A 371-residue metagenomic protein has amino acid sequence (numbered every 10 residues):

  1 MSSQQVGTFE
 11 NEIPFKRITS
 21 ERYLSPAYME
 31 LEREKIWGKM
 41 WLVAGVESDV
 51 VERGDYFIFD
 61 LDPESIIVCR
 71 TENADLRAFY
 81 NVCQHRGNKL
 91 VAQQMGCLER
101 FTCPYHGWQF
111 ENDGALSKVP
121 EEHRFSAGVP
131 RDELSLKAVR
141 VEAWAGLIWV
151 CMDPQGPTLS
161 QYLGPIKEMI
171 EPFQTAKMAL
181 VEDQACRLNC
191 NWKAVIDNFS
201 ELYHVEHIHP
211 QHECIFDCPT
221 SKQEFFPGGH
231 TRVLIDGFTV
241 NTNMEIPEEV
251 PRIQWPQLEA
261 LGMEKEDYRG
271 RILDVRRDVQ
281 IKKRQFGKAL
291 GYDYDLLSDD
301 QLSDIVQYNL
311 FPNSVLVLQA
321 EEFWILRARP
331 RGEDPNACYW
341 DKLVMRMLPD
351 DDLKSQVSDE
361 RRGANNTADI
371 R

Functional and structural regions predicted by a protein language model:
V6-S20, A176: Short, contiguous pre-domain boundary segments
I18-D62, I66-I67: Non-catalytic accessory segments flanking enzyme active sites
E30, E34, G38, N81-Q84 (+3 more regions): A broad, structural surface signal
G38-D49, P120-R124, Y308-P312: Short Pro/Gly-enriched beta-strand edge/turn motifs at strand-loop
D49-P154, T158-E168, P172: Rieske [2Fe-2S] iron-sulfur-binding domain
D75, N81, E142, L147-R371: C-terminal catalytic domain of Rieske-type non-heme iron oxygenases
